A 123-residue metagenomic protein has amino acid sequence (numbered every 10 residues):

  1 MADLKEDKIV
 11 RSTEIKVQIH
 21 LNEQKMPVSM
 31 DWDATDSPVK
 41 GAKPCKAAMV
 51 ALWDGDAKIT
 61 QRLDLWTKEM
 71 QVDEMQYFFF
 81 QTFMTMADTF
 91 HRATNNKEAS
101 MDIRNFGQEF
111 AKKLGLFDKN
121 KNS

Functional and structural regions predicted by a protein language model:
A2-I19: Structured beta-strand/loop patches that form or line metal/cofactor-binding pockets in enzymes
V10, M26-N95, A99: Active-site- and interface-proximal helix/loop "cap" or "latch" segments in soluble metabolic and energy-transducing
H20-Q24: Short beta-strand micro-motifs enriched in acidic
A87-S123: C-terminal charged interaction modules
